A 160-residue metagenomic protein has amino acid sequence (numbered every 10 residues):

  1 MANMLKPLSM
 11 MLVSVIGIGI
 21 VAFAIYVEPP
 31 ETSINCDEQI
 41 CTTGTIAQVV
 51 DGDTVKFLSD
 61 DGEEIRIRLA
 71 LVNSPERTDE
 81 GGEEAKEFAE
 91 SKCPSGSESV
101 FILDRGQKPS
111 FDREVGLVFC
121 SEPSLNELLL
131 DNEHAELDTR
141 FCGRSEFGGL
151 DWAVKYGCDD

Functional and structural regions predicted by a protein language model:
A2-D160: Small beta-barrel nucleic-acid-binding modules, primarily SNase/OB-fold domains and secondarily Tudor-like barrels
